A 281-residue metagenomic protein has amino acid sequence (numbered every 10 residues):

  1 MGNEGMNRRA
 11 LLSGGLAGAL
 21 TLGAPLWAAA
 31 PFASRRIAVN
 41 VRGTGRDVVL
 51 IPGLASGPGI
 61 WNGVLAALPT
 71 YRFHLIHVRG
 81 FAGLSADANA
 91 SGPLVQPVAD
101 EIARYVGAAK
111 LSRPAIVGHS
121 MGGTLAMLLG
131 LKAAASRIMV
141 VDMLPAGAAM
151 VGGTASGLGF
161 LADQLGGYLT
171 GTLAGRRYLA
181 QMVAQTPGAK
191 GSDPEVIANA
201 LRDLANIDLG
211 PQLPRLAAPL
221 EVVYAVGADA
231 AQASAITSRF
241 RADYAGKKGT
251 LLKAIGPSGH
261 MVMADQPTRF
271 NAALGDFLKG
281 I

Functional and structural regions predicted by a protein language model:
N3-S13, A17-P31: N-terminal twin-arginine translocation
V41-S85: Conserved HGGG/HGGXW glycine-rich cap/lid loop of the alpha/beta-hydrolase fold
H74-P114: Active-site loop/oxyanion-hole signature of alpha/beta-hydrolase fold enzymes
P114-A149: Conserved hydrolase catalytic core segment
I138-G167: Flexible "cap/lid" loop of the alpha/beta hydrolase fold
Q185-Q212, G227-D229: Hydrophobic, aromatic-rich cap/lid helix
Y224-S258: Conserved loop-alpha-helix segment in the C-terminal half of the alpha/beta-hydrolase fold that carries the catalytic
S258-Q266: Catalytic histidine-centered segment of alpha/beta-hydrolase-like enzymes
